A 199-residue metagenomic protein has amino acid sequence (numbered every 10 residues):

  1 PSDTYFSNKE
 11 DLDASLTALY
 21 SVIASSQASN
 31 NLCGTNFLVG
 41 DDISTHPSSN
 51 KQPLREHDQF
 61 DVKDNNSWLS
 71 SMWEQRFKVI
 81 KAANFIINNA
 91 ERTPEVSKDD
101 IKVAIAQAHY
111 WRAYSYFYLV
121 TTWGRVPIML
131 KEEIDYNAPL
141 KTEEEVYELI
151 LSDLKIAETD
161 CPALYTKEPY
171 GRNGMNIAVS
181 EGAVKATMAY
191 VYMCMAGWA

Functional and structural regions predicted by a protein language model:
P1-E10, I150, A189: Bacterial Sec-dependent N-terminal signal peptides
K9, D13, T17-Q27, S49-W123 (+2 more regions): Conserved, well-structured interaction surfaces
A28-G34: Beta-strand acidic-aromatic groove motif in beta-rich domains, primarily in extracellular
L130-E133: Outer-membrane beta-barrel translocator domains and adjoining extracellular loop/strand segments of Gram-negative
N176-T187: Amphipathic alpha-helical protein-interaction segments enriched in hydrophobic
Y190, A196-A199: Polar, glycine-rich mid-to-C-terminal structural blocks that act as macromolecule-binding/assembly scaffolds
